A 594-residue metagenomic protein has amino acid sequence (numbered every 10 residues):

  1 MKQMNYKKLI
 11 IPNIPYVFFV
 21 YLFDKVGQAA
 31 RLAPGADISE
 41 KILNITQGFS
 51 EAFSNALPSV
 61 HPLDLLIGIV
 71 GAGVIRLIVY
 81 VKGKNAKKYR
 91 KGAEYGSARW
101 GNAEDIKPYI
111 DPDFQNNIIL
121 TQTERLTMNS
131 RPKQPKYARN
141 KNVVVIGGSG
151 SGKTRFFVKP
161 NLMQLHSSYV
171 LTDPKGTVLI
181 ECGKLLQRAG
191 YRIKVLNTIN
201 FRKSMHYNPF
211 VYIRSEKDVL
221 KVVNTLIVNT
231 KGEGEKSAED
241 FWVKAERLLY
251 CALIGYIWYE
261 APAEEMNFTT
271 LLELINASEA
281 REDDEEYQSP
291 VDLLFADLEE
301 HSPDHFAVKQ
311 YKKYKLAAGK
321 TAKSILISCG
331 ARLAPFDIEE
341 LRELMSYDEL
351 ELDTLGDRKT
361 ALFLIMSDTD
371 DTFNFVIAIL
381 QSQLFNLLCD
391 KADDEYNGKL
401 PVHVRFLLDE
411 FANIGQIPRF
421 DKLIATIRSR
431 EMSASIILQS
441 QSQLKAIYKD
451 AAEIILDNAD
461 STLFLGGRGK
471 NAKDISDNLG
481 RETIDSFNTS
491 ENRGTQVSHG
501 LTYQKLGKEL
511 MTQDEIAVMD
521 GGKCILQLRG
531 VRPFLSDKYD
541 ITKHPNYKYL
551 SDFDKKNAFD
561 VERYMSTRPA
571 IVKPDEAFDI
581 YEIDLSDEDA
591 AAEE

Functional and structural regions predicted by a protein language model:
M1-S151, R155-V158, R202, N492-R493 (+2 more regions): Basic- and hydrophobic-enriched, low-structure N-terminal and domain-boundary segments that flank ATP-binding catalytic
K25, R139-M432, I447, D457 (+3 more regions): P-loop NTPase motor domains
F49-N55, L65-N117, E216-L226, T270-A277 (+3 more regions): Short alpha-helical interface patches
F114-L120, F375-S382, I475: Conserved long hydrophobic alpha-helices within structured protein cores
L126-P132, K231-F241, D485-K505: Low-complexity, polar-biased intrinsically disordered regions enriched in Pro/Ser/Thr/Gly
I424-I525: Conserved ATP-driven motor cores of ASCE-family P-loop NTPases powering translocation/secretion/packaging/pilus
